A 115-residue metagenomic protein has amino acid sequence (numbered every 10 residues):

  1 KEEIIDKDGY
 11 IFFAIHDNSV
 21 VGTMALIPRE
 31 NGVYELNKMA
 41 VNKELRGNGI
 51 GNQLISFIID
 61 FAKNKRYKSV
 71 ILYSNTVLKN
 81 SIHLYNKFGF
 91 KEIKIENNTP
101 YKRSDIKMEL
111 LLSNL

Functional and structural regions predicted by a protein language model:
K1-N37, N42-E44, I55-F57, F61 (+2 more regions): Acetyl-CoA-dependent GNAT
V21-M24, N48-I50, Y73: Short glycine-rich loop/turn motifs that provide flexible caps or phosphate-binding loops at active sites
N42-N48, T76-K79: Active-site acidic-Proline motif in GNAT/NAT acetyltransferases
G49, S56-I58, I106: Short, flexible segments with low predicted structural confidence
Q53-V70, L84: Conserved acyl-CoA
K68-L115: C-terminal "cap" of GNAT-fold acetyltransferases
